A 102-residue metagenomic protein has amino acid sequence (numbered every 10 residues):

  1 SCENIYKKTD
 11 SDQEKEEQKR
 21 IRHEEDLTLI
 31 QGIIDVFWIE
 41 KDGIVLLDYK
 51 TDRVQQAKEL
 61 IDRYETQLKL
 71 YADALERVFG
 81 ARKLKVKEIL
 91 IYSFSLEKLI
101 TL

Functional and structural regions predicted by a protein language model:
S1-L102: Structural signature of nuclease core domains in nucleic-acid processing machines
